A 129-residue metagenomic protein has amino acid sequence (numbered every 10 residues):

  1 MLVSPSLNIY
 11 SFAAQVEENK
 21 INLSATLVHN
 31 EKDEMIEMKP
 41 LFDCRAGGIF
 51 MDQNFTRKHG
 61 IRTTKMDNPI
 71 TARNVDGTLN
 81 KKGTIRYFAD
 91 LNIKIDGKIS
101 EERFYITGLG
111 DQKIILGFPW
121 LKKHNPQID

Functional and structural regions predicted by a protein language model:
M1-L2: Intrinsically disordered, low-complexity interaction arms of viral/retroelements and related host proteins
S6-N8: Nucleic acid-contacting regions in RNA/DNA-associated proteins, especially the beta1-alpha1 entry segment
Y10-Q15, K20, S24-T26, K32-D129: Aspartic protease
